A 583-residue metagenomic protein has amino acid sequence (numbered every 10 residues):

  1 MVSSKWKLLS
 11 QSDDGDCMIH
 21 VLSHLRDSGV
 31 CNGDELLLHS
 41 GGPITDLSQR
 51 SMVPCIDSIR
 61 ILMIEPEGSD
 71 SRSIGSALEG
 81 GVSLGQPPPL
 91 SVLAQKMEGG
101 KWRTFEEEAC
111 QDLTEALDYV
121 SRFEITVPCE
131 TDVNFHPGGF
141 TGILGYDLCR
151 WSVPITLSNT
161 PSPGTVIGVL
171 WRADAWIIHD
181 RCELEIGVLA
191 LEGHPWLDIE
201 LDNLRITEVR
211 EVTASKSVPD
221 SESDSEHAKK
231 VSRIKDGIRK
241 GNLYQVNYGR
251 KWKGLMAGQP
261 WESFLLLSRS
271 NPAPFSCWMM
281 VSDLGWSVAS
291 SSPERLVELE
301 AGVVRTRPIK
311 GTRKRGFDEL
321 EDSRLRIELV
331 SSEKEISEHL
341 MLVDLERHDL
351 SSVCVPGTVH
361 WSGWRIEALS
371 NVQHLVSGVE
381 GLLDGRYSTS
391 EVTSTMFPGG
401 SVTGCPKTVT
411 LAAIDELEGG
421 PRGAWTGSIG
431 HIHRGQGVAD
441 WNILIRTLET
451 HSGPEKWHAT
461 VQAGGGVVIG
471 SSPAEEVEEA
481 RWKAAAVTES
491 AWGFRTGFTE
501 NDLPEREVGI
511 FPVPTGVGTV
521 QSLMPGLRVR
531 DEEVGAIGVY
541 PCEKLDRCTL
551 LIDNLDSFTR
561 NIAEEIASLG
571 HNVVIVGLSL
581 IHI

Functional and structural regions predicted by a protein language model:
M1-G516, I537-G538: Extended alpha-helical targeting/anchoring segments, especially N-terminal organellar/secretory targeting helices
V169-W171, F558-N561: Conserved alpha-helical elements of sugar-nucleotide-dependent glycosyltransferases
E333, C542-E543, I552, I566-S568: Generic structural signal for beta-strand residues in well-ordered domains
S351, R560-A563: A short local structural element in Rossmann-fold oxidoreductases
P504-D546, L551-S557: RNA-binding accessory domains that recognize and position tRNA/RNA substrates
A563-V574: Short helix-loop-beta junction
I581-I583: Conserved small/polar residues in nucleotide/adenosyl-binding loops
